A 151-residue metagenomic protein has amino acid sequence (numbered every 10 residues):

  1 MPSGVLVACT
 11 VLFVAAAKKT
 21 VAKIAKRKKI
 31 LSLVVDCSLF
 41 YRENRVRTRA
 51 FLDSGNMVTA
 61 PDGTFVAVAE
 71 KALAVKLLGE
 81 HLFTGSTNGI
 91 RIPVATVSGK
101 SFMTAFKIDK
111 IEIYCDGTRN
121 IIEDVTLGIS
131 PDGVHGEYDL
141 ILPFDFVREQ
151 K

Functional and structural regions predicted by a protein language model:
M1-P61, V66-A69: Canonical alpha-helical transmembrane segment with a positive-inside/aromatic-interface signature
R27, K71-A72, H81, V97-K100 (+1 more regions): Surface-exposed loop/turn and secondary-structure junction residues enriched for glycine/proline
V35-S54, S86-Q150: Aspartyl protease catalytic core from the pepsin/retropepsin fold
N56-V94: Cytosolic, membrane-proximal regulatory domains of ion/volume homeostasis and mechanosensation machinery
A72-K76, F146-K151: Short, solvent-exposed cationic patches
